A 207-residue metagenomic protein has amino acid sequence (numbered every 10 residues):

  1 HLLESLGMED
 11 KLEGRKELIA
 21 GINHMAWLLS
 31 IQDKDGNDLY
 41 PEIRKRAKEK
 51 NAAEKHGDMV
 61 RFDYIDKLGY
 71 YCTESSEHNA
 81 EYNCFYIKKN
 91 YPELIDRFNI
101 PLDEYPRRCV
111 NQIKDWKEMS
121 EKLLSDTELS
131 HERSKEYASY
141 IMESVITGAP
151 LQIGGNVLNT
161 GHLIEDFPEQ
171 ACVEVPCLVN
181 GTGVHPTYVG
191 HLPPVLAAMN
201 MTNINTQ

Functional and structural regions predicted by a protein language model:
L3-Q207: Long, compositionally biased stretches enriched for glycine and/or charged residues
